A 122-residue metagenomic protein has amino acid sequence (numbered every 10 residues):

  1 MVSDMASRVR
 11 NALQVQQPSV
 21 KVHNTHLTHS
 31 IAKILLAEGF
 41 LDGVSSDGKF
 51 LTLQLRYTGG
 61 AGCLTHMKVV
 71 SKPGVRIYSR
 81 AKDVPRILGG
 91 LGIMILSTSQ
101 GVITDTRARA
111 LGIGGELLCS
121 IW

Functional and structural regions predicted by a protein language model:
M1-W122: Core subunits and conserved enzymes of cellular information-processing and envelope-translocation systems across
